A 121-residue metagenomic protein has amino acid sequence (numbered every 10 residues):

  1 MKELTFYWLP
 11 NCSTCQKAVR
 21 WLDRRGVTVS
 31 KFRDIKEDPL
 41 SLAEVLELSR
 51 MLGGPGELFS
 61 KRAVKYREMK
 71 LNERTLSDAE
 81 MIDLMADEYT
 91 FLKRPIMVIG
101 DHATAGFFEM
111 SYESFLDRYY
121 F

Functional and structural regions predicted by a protein language model:
M1-R25, V29-F32, E37: Local sequence-structure signature of Cys/Sec-based thiol-disulfide redox active-site neighborhoods
E37-F121: Thiol/selenol-based redox catalytic cores and closely related redox-interacting motifs
